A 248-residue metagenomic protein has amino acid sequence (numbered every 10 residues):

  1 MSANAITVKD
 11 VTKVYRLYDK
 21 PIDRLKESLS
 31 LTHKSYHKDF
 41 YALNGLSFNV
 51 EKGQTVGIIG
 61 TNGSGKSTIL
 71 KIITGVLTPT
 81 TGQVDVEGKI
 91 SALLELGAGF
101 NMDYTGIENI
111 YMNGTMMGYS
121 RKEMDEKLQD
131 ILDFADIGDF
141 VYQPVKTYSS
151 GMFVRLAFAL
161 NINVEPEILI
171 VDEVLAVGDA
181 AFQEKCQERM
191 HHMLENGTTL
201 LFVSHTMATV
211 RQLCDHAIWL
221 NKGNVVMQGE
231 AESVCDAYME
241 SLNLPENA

Functional and structural regions predicted by a protein language model:
S2-A42, A231-A248: Pre-NBD coupling/linker segments of ABC/ABC-like ATPases
K26-S30, Y111, E123-F140, A157: Conserved ABC ATPase "signature" region
I59-T61: The feature captures the beta-strand-to-loop junction immediately N-terminal to the Walker
S204-H205: H-loop/switch region of ABC-family ATPase nucleotide-binding domains
V210-Q212: A short, surface-exposed alpha-helical micro-motif characterized by mixed small hydrophobic and charged/polar residues
K222-G223, Y238: Conserved ABC ATPase "signature" C-loop
